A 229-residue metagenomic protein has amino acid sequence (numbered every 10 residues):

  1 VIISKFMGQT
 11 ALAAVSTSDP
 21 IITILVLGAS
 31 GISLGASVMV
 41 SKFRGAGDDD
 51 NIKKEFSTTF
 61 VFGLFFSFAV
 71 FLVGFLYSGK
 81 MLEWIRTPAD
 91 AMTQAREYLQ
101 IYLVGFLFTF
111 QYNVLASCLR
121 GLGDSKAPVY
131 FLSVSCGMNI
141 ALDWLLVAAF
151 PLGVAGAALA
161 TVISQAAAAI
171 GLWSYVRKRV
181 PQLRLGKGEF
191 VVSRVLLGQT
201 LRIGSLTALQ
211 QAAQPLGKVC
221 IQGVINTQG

Functional and structural regions predicted by a protein language model:
V1-A13, L82-A89, L145-L152, A212-G229: Helix-terminus/linker motif at the lipid-water interface of multi-pass membrane proteins
M7-P20, A95-L99, A158: Small-residue hotspots at the loop-to-helix junctions and early N-terminal turns of transmembrane alpha-helices
L12-L72, T109-P128, Q222-N226: Small-residue-rich hydrophobic transmembrane alpha-helices
T23, G63, Y102, P128 (+6 more regions): Residue-level signature of transmembrane alpha-helical cores of multipass secondary-active transporters and flippases
I24, N139-D143, A169-W173: Hydrophobic transmembrane alpha-helices of multi-pass small-molecule transporters
L27, S67, F71, Y102-F106 (+5 more regions): Residue-level hotspots within the lipid-embedded alpha helices of multi-pass solute transporters
V40-G105, A149-S205: Short alpha-helical transmembrane segments in multi-pass integral membrane proteins
G63, C118-W144, L159-V162: Alpha-helical transmembrane segments of multi-pass membrane transporters/permeases
